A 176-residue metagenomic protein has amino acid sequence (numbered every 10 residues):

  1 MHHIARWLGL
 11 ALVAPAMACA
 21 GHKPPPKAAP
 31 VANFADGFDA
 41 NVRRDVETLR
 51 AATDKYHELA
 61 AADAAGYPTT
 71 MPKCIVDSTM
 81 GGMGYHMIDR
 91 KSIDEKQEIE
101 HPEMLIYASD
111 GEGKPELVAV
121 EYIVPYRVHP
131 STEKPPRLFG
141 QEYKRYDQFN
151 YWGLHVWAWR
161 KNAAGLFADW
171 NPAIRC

Functional and structural regions predicted by a protein language model:
M1-L8: Bacterial N-terminal signal peptides that target proteins for export
A11-A14: Short, linear, compositionally biased motifs with a strong N-terminal bias
A16-A18: C-terminal motif of bacterial Sec signal peptides marking the signal peptidase cleavage site
A20-H22: Bacterial signal peptide processing site
P25-C176: Primary mode marks residue(s) on the alpha4-beta5-alpha5 output face of response regulator receiver
